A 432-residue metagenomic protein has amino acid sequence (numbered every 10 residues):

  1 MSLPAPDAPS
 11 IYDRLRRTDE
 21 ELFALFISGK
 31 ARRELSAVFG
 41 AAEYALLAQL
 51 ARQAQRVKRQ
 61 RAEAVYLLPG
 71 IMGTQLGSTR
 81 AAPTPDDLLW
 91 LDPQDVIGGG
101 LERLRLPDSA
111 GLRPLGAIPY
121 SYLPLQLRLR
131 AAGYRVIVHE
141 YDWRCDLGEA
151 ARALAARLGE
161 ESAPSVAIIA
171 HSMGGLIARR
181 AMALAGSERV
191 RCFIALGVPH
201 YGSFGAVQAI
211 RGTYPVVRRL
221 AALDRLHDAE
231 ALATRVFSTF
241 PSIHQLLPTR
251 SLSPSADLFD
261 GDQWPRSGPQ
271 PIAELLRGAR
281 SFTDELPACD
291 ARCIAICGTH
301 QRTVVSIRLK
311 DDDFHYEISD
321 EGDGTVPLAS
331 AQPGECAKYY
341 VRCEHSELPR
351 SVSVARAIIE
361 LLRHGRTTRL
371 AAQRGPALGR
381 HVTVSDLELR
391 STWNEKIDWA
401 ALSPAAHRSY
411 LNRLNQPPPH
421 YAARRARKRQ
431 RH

Functional and structural regions predicted by a protein language model:
M1-A233, F237, Y316, G322-L328 (+2 more regions): N-terminal non-catalytic accessory region
I137, C145, A233, F240-H315: Alpha/beta-hydrolase fold catalytic core
